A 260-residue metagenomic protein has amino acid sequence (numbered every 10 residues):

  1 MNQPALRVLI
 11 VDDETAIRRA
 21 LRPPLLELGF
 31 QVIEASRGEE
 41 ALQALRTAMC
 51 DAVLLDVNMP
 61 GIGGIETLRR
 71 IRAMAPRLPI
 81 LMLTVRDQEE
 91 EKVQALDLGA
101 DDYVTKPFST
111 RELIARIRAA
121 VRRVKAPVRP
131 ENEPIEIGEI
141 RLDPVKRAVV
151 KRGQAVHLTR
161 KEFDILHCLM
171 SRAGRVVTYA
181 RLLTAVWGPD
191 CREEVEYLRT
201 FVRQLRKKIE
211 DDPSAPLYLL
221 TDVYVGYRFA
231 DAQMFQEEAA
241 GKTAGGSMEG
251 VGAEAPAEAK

Functional and structural regions predicted by a protein language model:
P4-R7, A119-V176, A180, F235 (+1 more regions): Short, Lys/Arg-enriched segments at the junction into DNA-binding effector domains of transcriptional regulators
R19-E27: Charged docking surfaces used in two-component/phosphorelay signaling
G29-S36, A44: Short hydrophobic/Thr-rich beta-strand motif most characteristic of the beta2 strand and flanking loop of CheY-like
S36-E40, G63-E66: Acidic catalytic/metal-coordinating carboxylates
A48-L54: Active-site beta3 strand of CheY-like receiver
M59: Receiver (REC) domain active-site loop signature in two-component systems and cognate sites in sensor histidine kinases
R69-E136, E254: Basic, amphipathic DNA-recognition helix from helix-turn-helix-like DNA-binding domains
A148-V225: Positively charged, aromatic-enriched patches within helix-turn-helix-type DNA-binding elements, predominantly
